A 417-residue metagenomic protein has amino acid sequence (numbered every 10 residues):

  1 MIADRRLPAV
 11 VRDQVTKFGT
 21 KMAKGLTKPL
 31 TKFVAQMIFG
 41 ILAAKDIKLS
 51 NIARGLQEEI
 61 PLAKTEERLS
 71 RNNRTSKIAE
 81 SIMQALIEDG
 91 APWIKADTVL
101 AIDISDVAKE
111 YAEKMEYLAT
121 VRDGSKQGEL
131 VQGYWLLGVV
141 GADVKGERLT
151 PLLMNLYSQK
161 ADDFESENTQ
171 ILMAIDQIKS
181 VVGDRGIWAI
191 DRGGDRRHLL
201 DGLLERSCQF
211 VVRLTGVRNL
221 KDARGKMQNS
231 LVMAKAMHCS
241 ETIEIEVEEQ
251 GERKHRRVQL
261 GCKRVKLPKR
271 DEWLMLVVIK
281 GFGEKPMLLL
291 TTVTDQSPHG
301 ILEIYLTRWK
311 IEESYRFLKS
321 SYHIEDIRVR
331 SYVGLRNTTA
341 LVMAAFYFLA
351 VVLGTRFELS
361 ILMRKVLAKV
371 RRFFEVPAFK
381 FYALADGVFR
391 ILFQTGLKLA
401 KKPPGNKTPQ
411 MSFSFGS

Functional and structural regions predicted by a protein language model:
M1-K48, T65, S76, A85 (+3 more regions): Single, function-defining residue in the core of a domain
T27, I41-A44, E59-P61, D89-W93 (+1 more regions): Short secondary-structure boundary/capping segments within folded domains
I38, E66-K145, Q259: Active-site-proximal, Lys/Arg-enriched surface segment that forms a nucleic-acid-binding/basic interface patch
S50, I102, Y134-L137, T169-M173: Short, contiguous clusters of charged residues that form electrostatic/catalytic patches at enzyme active sites, used
A53: The alpha-helix within a helix-turn-helix
L56-R68: Short, basic interhelical loop/turn and adjoining N-cap of the next helix at nucleic-acid- or acidic-partner-contacting
